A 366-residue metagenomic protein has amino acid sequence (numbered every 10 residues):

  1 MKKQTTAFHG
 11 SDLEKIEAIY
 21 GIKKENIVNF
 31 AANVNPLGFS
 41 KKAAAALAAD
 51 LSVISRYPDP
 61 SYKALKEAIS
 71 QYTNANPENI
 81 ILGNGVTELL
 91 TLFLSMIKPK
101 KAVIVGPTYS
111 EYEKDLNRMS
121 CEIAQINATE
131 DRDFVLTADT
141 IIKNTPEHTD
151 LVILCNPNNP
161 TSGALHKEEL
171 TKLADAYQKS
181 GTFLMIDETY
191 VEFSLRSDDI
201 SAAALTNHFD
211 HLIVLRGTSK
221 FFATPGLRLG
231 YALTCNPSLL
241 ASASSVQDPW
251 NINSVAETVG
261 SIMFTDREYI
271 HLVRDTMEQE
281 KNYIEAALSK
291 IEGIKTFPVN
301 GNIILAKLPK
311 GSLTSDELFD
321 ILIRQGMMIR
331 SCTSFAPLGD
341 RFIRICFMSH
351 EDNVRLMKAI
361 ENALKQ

Functional and structural regions predicted by a protein language model:
M1-R56: N-terminal "arm"/small-domain region of PLP-dependent enzymes with the aminotransferase-like
F39-S40, S61, H211-F297: PLP-dependent aminotransferase class I/II
K41, S312-L318, D352-R355: Short, conserved charged micro-motifs
P58, S70-L92: Short loop-beta-helix segment that forms the pyridoxal 5′-phosphate
S95-L154: PLP-dependent aminotransferase-like
T129-S194: Active-site phosphate-binding strand-loop segment of PLP-dependent enzymes
E168, R324-Q325, S334-Q366: PLP-dependent enzyme catalytic core of the Aspartate aminotransferase-like
M277-E278, I291-Q325: Conserved PLP-binding catalytic core of the aspartate aminotransferase-like
